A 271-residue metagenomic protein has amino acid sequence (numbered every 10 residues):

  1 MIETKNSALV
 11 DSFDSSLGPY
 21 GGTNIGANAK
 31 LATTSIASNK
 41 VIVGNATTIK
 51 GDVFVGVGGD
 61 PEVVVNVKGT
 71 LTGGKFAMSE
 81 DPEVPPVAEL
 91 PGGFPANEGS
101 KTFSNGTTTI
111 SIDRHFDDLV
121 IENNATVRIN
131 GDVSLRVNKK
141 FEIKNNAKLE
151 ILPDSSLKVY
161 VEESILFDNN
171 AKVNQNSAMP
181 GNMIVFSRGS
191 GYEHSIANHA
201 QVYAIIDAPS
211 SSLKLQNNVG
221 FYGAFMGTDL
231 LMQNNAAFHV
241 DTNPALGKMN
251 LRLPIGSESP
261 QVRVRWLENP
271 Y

Functional and structural regions predicted by a protein language model:
M1-Y271: Primarily marks folded extracellular/lumenal domains of secretory and cell-surface proteins
